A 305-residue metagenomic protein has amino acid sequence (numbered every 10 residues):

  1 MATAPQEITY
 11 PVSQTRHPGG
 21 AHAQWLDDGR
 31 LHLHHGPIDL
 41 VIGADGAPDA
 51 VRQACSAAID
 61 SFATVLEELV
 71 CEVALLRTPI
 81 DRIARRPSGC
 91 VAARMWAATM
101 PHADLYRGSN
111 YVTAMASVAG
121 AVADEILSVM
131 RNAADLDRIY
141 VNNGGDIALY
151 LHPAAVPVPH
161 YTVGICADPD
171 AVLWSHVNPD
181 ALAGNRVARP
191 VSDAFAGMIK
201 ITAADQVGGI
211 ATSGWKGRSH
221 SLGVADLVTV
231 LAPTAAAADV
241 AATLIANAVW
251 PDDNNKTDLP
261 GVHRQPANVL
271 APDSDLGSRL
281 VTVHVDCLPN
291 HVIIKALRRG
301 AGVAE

Functional and structural regions predicted by a protein language model:
A2-C55: N-terminal basic/disordered segments at the start of proteins
A2-V12, P48-N142, D146, W174 (+1 more regions): Alpha/propeptide regions of enzymes that mature by internal proteolysis
H17, H22, H32-H35, H102 (+7 more regions): Histidine (H) residue identity feature
G20-A21, R30, P37, N185 (+3 more regions): Intrinsically disordered, low-complexity regions
L26-R30, P87-M95, Q206-I210: Short, functional N-terminal and low-complexity linear motifs
D27-L31, H35, A211-G214, R218 (+1 more regions): N-proximal short alpha-helices
G36-V41, H220-V224, G277-R279: Short acidic (Asp/Glu) and glycine-rich catalytic loops that position anionic groups and cofactors
V112-P233, A237: Glycine-rich anion/phosphate-binding loop at the beta-strand->alpha-helix junction
